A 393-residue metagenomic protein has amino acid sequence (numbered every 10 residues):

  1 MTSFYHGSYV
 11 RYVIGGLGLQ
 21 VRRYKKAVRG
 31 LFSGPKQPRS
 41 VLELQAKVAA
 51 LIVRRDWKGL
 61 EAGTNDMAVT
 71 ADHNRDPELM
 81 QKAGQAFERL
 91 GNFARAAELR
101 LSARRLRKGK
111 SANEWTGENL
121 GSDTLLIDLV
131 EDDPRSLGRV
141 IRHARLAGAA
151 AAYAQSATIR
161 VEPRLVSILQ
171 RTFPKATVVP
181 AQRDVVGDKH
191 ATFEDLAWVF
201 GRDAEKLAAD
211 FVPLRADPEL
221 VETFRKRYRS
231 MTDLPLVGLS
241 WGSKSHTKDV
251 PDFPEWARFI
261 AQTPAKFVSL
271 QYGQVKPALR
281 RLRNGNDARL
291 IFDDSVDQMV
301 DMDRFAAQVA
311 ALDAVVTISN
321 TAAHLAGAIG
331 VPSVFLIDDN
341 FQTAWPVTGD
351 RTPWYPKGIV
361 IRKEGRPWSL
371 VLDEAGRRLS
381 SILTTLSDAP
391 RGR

Functional and structural regions predicted by a protein language model:
T2-R393: Catalytic machinery of carbohydrate-active enzymes, primarily nucleotide-sugar-dependent glycosyltransferases
